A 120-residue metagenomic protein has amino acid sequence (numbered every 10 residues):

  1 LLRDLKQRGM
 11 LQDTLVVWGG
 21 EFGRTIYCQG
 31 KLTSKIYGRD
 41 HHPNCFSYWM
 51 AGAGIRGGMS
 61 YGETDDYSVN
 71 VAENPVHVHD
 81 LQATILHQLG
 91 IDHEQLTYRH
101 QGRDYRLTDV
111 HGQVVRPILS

Functional and structural regions predicted by a protein language model:
L1-S120: Ligand-binding pockets and gating/stacking loops
